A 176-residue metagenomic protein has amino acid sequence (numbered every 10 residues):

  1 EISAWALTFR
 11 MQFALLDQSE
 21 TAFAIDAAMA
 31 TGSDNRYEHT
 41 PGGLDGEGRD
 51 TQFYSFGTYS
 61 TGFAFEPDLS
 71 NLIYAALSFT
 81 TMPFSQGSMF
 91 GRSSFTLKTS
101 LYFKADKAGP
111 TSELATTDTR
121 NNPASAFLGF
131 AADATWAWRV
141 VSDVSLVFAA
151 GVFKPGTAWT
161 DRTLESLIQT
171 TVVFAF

Functional and structural regions predicted by a protein language model:
E1-F90, S94-K98, Y102-N121: Extracellular/periplasmic loop regions
E1-L7, N71-A75, A126-A132, R162-I168: Residues that define the transmembrane beta-barrel architecture of outer-membrane proteins
Q12-L16, T80-F84, A137-R139, V147-A149 (+1 more regions): Structural signature of outer-membrane beta-barrel channels/translocons
A24-A28, T96-S100, A131, V147-G151 (+1 more regions): Transmembrane beta-strands of outer-membrane beta-barrel proteins
D26, Y102, W136-V140, L167-Q169: Residue-level detection of beta-strand scaffold positions
S94-S100, A124, L128, W136 (+1 more regions): Extracellular low-complexity, Gly/Ser/Thr-rich intrinsically disordered linkers and protease-sensitive activation/hinge
D118-S125, D161: Outer-membrane beta-barrel domain signature, especially the mid-to-C-terminal portions of large Gram-negative OMP
V141-A175: Predominantly the C-terminal beta-signal and adjacent terminal strand-loop region of outer-membrane beta-barrel
